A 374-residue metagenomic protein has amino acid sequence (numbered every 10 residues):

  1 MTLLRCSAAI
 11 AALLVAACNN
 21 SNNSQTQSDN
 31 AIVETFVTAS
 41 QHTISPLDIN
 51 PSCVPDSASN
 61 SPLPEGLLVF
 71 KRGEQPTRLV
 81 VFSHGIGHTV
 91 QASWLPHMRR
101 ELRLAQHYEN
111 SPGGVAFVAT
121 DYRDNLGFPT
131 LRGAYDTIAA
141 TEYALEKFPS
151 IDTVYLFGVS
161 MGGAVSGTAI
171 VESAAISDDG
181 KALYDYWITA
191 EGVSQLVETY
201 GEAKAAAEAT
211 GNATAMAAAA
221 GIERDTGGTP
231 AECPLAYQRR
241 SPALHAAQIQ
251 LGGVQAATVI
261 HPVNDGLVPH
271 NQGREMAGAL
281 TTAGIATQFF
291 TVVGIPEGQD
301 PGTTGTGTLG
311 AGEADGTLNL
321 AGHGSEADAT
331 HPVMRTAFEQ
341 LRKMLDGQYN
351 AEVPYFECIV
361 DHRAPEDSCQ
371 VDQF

Functional and structural regions predicted by a protein language model:
V15-A17: C-terminal motif of bacterial Sec signal peptides marking the signal peptidase cleavage site
D29-E74: N-terminal cap/lid segment of alpha/beta-hydrolase-fold proteins
P76-T77, G85-P129: Short substrate-entry loop that stabilizes the transition state in hydrolases
A92, E198-Q248: Mobile cap/lid helix-loop segments that gate and shape the active-site cleft of serine hydrolases
F128-F148: Alpha/beta-hydrolase active-site loop
Y143-K147, D152-E208: Primarily recognizes the serine-hydrolase "nucleophile elbow" in alpha/beta-hydrolase and SGNH/GDSL folds
G253, T258-H261, D265: Short beta-strand/loop motif that positions the catalytic acidic residue of the alpha/beta-hydrolase fold
I260, N271-F374: C-terminal catalytic histidine-bearing segment of alpha/beta-hydrolase fold enzymes
